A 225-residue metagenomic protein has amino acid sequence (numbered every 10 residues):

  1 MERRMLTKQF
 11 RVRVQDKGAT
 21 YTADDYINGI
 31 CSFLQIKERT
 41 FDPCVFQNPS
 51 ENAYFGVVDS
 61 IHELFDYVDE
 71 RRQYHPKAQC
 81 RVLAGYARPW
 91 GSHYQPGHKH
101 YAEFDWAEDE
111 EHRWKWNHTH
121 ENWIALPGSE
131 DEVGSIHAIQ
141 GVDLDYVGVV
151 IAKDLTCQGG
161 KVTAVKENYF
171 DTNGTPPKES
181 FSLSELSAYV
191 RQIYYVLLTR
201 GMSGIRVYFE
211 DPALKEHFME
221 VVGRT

Functional and structural regions predicted by a protein language model:
R3-T22, Y26-T163, S184-S187: Conserved helicase/translocase motor-coupling segment
P127-T225: C-terminal accessory regions
